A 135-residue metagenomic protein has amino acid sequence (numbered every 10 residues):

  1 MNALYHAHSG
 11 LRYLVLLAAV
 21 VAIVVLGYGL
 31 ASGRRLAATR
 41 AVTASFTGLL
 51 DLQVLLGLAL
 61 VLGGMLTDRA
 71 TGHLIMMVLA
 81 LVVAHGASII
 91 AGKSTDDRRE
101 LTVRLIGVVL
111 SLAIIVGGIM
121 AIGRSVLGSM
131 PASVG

Functional and structural regions predicted by a protein language model:
M1-G135: Polytopic transmembrane helical bundles with strong interfacial aromatic enrichment
